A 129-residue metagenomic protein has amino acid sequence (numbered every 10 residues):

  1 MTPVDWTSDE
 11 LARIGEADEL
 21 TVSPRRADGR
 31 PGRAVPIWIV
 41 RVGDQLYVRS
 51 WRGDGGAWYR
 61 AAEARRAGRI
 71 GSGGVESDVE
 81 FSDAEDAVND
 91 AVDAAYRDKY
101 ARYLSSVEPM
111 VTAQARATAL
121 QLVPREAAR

Functional and structural regions predicted by a protein language model:
M1-T21: Extreme N-terminal tail/first-helix region
T2, E19, V42-G43, S72 (+1 more regions): General secondary-structure edge motif
S8-E10, R25-R26, S106-P109: Short, P/G- and charge-enriched loop/turn segments at secondary-structure junctions
E10-R13, R30-R33, G68-E76: Compositionally biased, low-hydrophobicity segments enriched in charged and small polar residues
L11-A12, W38, M110-T112: Short secondary-structure boundary/capping segments
A17-R52, Y59-R60, E80: Short beta-strand segments
R52-R125: Short, structured beta-strand-loop surface elements
A127-R129: Short helix-loop capping/hinge motifs at secondary-structure junctions, enriched in acidic/polar residues
